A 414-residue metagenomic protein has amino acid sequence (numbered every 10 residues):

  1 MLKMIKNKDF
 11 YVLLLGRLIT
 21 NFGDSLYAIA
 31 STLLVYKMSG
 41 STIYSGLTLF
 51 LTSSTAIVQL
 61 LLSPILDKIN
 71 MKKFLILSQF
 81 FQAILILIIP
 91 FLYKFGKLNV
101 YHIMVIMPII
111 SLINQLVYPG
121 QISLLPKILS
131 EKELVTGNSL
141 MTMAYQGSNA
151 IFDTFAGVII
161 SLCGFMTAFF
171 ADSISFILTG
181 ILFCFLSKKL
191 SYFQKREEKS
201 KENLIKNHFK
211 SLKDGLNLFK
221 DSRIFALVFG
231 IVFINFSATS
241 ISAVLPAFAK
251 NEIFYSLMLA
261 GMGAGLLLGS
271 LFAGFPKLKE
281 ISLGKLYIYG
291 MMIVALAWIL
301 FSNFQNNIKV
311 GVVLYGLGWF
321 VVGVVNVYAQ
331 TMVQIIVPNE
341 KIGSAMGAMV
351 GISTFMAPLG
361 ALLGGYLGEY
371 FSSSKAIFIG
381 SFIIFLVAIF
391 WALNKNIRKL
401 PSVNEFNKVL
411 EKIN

Functional and structural regions predicted by a protein language model:
M1-F10, K189-V228, L410-N414: Juxtamembrane intracellular "pre-TM" segments in multi-pass secondary transporters
Y11-A28, L51-P64, N70-L85, H102-I160 (+6 more regions): Substrate-agnostic recognition of the 12-TM MFS/MFS-like secondary transporter fold
V12, I43-L47, K73, H102 (+8 more regions): Residue-level recognition of membrane-helix boundary sites in multi-pass small-molecule transporters
I29-T42, A243-F254: Short amphipathic helix-loop junctions that connect adjacent transmembrane helices in Major Facilitator Superfamily/SLC
G40, T52, S63, Y93-K97 (+8 more regions): Short helix-capping/hinge motifs at transmembrane helix termini and TM-loop junctions
K68, K72-F74, S78, A83 (+3 more regions): C-terminal transmembrane bundle of multi-pass solute transporters/carriers
V100-S111, T136-Q194, S256, A260-A264 (+3 more regions): Hydrophobic alpha-helical transmembrane segments
C163-F170, S211-L271: A single, central transmembrane helix in multi-pass transporters
